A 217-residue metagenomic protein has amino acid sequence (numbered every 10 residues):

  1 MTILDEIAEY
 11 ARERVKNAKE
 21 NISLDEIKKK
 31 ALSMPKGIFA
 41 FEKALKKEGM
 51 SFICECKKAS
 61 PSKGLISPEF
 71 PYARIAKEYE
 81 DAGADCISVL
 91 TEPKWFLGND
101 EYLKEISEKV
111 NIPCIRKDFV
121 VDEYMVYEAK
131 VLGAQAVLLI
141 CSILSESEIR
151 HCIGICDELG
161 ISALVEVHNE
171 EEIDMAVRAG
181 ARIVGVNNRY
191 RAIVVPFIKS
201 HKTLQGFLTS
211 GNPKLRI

Functional and structural regions predicted by a protein language model:
M1-C114, V121, I155-R182, A192 (+2 more regions): Conserved N-terminal beta1-alpha1 strand-loop-helix module at the mouth
V15-N17, I22, C141-I149: Amphipathic repeat-derived elements
E55, K117, I140, E166 (+2 more regions): Generic beta-sheet signal
T91, I112-M125, V131-C141, C152-I155: Glycine- and Gly-Pro-enriched alpha-helical subdomains that act as flexible, kink-prone "lid/hinge" or packing modules
V126, I149, I173: Short alpha-helix immediately C-terminal to the canonical SAM-binding loop
E128-E148, G185-V194: Glycine-rich phosphate-binding active-site loops on the catalytic face of alpha/beta enzymes
L144-G160: Solvent-exposed, charged amphipathic helical/linker segments at domain boundaries
Q205-F207: Flavin-dependent oxidoreductase catalytic cores
